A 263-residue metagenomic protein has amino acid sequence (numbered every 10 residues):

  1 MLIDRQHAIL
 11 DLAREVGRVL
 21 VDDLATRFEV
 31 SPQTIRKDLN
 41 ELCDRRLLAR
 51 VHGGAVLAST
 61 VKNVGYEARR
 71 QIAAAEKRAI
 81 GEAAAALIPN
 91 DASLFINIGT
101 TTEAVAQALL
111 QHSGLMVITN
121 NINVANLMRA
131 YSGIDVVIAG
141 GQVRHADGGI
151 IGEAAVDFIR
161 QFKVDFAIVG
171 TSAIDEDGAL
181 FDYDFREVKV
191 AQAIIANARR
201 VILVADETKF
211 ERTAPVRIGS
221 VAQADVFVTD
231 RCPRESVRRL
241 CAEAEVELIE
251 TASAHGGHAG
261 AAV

Functional and structural regions predicted by a protein language model:
M1-T100, A106-H112, V117-I118, I122 (+2 more regions): HTH-adjacent hinge/linker in prokaryotic transcriptional regulators
D4-L24, E29, Q33, D44 (+1 more regions): Conserved phosphate- and dinucleotide-binding cores of soluble alpha/beta proteins, encompassing both enzyme active
S59-T60, V105, F158, E176: Residues at secondary-structure transition points
